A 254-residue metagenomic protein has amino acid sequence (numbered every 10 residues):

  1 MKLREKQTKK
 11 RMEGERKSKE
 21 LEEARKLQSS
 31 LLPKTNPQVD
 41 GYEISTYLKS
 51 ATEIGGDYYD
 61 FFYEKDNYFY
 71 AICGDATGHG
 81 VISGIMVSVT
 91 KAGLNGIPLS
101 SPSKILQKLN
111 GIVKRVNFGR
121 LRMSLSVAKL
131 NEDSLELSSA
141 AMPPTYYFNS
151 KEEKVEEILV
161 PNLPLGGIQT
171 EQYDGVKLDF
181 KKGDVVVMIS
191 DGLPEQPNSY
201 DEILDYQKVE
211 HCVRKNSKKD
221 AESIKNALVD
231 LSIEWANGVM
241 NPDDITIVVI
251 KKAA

Functional and structural regions predicted by a protein language model:
M1-K2: N-terminal membrane insertion elements
K6-V185, V239-A254: … and, occasionally, acidic/histidine-rich disordered N-termini of signaling adaptors
G80-L99, E156, F180, D184-V239: Active-site-proximal, acidic helix/loop segment immediately C-terminal to a metal-coordinating Asp/Glu
